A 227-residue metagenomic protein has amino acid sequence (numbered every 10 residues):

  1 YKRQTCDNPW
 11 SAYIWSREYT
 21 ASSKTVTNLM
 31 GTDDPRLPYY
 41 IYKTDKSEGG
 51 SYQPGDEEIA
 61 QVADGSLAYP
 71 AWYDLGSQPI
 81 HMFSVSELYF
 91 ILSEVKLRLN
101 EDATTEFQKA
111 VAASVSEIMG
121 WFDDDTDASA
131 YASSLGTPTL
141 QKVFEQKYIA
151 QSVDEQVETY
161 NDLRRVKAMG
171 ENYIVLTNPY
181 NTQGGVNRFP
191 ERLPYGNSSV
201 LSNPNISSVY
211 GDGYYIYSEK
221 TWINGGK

Functional and structural regions predicted by a protein language model:
K2-L92, R98, T104-Q146, A150 (+1 more regions): Hydrophobic-face positions in mid-chain alpha helices that act as interaction patches
V115, F122, Y131-K227: C-terminal functional modules
